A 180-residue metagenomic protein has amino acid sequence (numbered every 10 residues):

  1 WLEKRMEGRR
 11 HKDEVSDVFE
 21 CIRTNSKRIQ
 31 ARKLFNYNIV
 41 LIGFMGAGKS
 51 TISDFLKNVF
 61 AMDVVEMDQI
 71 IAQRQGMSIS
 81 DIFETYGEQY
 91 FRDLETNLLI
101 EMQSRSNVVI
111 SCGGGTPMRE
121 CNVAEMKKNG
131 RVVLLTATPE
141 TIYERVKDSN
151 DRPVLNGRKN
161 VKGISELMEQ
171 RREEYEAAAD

Functional and structural regions predicted by a protein language model:
W1-K33: Domain-level signature for soluble enzymes in the chorismate/prephenate branch of the shikimate pathway
L41: Hydrophobic anchor at the beta1->P-loop junction of P-loop NTPases
F44: P-loop (Walker A) phosphate-binding loop of NTP-binding proteins
A47: ATP-binding Walker
S50: Walker A/P-loop
D63-T116, E120-E125, R152-P153: ATP-dependent small-molecule kinase phosphotransfer cores that center on conserved nucleotide phosphate-binding segments
K128-R172: A glycine- and Lys/Arg-enriched "phosphate-lid" helix/loop adjacent to the NTP-binding pocket of small-molecule kinases
